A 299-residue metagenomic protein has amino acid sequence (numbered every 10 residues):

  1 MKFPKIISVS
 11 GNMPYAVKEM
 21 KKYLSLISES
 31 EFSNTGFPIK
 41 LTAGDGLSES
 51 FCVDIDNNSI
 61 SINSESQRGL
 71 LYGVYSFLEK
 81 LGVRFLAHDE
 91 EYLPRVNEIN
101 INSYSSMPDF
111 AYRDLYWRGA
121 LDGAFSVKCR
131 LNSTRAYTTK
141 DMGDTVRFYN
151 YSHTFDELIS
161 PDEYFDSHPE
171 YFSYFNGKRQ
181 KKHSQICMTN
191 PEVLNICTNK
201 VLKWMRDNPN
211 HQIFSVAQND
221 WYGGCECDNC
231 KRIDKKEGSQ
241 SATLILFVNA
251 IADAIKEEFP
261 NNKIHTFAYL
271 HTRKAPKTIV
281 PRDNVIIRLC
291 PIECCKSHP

Functional and structural regions predicted by a protein language model:
K2-I7, G11-Y23, S48, I55-I213 (+4 more regions): Feature activates predominantly on carbohydrate-active enzymes
S28-G44: Short acidic low-complexity segments
G36-P38, I213, K263-H265: Residues at or immediately flanking beta-strands
L47-S50, C225-E226, K274-T278: Short, solvent-exposed polar/charged micro-motifs at secondary-structure junctions
S50, N261-K263, N284: A generic structural signal for alpha->beta connector loops
H265-K296: Substrate-binding cleft/loops of secretory-pathway carbohydrate-active enzymes
